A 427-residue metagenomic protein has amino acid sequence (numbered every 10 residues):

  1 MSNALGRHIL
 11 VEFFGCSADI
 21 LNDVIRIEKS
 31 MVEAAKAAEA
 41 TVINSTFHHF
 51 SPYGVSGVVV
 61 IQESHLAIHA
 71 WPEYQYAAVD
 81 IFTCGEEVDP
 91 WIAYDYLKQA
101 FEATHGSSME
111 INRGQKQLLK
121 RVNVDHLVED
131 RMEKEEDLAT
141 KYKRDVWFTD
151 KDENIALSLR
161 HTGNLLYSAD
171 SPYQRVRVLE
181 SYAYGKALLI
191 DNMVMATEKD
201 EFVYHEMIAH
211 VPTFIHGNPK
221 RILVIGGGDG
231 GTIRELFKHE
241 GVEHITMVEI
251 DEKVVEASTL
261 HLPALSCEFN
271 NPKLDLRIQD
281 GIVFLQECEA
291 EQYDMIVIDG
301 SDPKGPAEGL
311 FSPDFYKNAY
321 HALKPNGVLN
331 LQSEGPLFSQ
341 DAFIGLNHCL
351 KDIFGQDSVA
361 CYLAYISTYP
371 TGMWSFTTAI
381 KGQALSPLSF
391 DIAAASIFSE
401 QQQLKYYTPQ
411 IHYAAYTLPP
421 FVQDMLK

Functional and structural regions predicted by a protein language model:
M1-A139: Polybasic/polar functional segments that serve as interface/processing modules
S17-A18, T83-C84, M195, G335-F338 (+1 more regions): Short histidine/acidic/glycine/proline-rich micro-motifs that form metal- and phosphate-coordinating active-site loops
I43, D275-R277, A360-Y362: General small-molecule cofactor/ligand-binding pocket signal
E86-Q115, L363-I366, G372-Q403: A contiguous, mid-protein "functional segment" used to position or interact with cofactors/ions or partner subunits
A100, A307-L385: C-terminal substrate-binding/active-site "lid" region of AdoMet-derived donor-dependent transferases
D137-P219, F237, T259: Class I SAM-dependent transferase core
L138-R177, P370-K427: SAM/dcSAM-binding transferase cores
A139-T140, A196-V328, L337-A342: The AdoMet/dcAdoMet-binding core of the Class I SAM-like
